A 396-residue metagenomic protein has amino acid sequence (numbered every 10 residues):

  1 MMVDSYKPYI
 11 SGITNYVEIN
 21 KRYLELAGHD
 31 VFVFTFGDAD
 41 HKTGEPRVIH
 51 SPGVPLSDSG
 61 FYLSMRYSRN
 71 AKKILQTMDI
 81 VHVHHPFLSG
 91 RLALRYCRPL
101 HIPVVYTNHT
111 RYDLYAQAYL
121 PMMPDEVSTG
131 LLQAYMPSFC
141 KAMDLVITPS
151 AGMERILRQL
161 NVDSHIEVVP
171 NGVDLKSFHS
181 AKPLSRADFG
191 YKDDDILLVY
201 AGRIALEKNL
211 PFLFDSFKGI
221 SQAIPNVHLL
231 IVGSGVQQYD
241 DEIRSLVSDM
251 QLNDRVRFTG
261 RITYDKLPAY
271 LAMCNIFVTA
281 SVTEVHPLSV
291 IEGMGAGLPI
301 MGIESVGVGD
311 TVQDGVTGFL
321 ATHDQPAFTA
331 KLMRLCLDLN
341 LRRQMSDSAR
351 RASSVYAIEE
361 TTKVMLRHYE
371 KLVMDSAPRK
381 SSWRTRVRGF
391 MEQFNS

Functional and structural regions predicted by a protein language model:
N15, I196-G219, L229: A conserved mid-protein helix/loop that constitutes part of the nucleotide-sugar donor-binding site
G37-D40, A201, H228-R244: Glycosyltransferase donor-sugar binding loop
L75, C140, R261-I262, A269-C274: Short alpha-helical donor nucleotide-sugar binding micro-motif in glycosyltransferases
P86, V282: Aromatic "clamp/platform" in nucleotide-sugar-dependent glycosyltransferases that forms part of the donor/acceptor
G152, G172: Carbohydrate-associated surface elements
H179-Y191: A short helix/loop element that forms part of the nucleotide-sugar donor recognition site in Leloir-type
P299-G302: Short hydrophobic beta-strand element within catalytic cores of glycosyltransferases and related nucleotide-activated
D314-G315, F319-Q325, R334-N340: Conserved acidic donor-binding segment of nucleotide-sugar-dependent glycosyltransferases
